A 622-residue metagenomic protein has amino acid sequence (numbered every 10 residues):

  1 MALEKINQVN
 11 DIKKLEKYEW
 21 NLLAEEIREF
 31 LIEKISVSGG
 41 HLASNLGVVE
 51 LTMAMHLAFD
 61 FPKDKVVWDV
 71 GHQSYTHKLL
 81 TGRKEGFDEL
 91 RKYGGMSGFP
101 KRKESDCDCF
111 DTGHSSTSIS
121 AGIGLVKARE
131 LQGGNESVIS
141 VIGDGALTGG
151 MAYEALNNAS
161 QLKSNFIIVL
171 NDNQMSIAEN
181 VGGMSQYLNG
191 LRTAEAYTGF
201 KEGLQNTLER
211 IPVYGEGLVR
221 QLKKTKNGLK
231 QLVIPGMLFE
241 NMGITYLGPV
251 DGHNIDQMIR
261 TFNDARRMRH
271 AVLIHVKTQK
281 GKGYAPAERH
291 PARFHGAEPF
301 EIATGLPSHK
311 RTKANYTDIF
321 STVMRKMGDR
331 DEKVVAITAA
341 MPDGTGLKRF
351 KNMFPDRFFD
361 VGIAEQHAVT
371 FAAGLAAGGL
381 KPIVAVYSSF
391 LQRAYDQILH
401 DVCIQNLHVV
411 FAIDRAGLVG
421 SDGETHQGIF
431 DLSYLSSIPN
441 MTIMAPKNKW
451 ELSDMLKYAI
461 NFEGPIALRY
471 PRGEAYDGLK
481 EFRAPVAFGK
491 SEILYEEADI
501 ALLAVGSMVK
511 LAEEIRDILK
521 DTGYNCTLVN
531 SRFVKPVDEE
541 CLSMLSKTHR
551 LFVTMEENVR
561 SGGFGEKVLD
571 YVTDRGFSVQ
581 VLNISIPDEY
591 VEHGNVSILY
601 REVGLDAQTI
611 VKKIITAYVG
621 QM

Functional and structural regions predicted by a protein language model:
M1-L80, E240-I255, M268, H275-T278: N-terminal amphipathic, basic-rich helices that act as targeting or association modules
H41-L162, Y316, K333-V334, T338-A339 (+1 more regions): Cofactor-binding active-site loop characterized by glycine-rich and histidine/acidic residues
K65, H270, T278-L391, Q397-L407 (+3 more regions): Non-catalytic terminal/interface segments that mediate subunit docking, oligomerization, and allosteric communication
G86-M96, Q161-M175, A196-G199, C403-R415: A glycine-rich helix N-cap at a beta->alpha junction
Q174-F320: Long, well-ordered, tryptophan-enriched scaffold segments
L218-P286, H408-I413, L432-E481, A607-M622: Structural signature of the thiamine diphosphate
R260-N263, H295-G296, G305, N315-R330 (+6 more regions): Glycine-/acidic-rich phosphate or pyrophosphate-binding loops and their flanking alpha/beta elements
P299-A303, P307-T312, G420-D422, T442 (+1 more regions): Peripheral docking tails and interdomain loops at the edges of cofactor- or intermediate-handling domains
